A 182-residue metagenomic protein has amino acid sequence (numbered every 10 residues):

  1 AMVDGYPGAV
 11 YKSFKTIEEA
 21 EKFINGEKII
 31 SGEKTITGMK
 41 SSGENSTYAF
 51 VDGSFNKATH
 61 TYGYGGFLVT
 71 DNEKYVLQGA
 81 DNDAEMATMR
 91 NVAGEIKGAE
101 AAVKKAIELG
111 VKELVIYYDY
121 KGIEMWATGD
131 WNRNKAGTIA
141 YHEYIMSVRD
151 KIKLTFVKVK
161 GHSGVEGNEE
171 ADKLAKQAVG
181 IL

Functional and structural regions predicted by a protein language model:
A1-M2: GIY-YIG-like beta-to-alpha core
G5-T16: A short, exposed loop/beta-hairpin motif centered on an aromatic-Gly-Thr core
E18, E73, S163: Residue-level detector of flexible, active-site-proximal loop/helix-junction positions within diverse enzyme catalytic
E19-E44: Low-complexity, Ser/Pro/Thr/Glu/Lys-rich regulatory segments of predominantly eukaryotic nuclear proteins, containing
M39-K97, A101-K105: RNase H-like nuclease fold core
F50, I181-L182: Zinc-dependent deaminase catalytic domain
S54-H60, A99-L174, A178-V179: RNase H catalytic domain
